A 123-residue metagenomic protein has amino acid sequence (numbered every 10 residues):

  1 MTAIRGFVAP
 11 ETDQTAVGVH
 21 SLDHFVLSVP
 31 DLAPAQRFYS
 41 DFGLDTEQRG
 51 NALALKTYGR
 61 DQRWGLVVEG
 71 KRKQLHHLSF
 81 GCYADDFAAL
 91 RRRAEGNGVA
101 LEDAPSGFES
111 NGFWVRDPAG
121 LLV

Functional and structural regions predicted by a protein language model:
M1-A33, H77-S79: N-terminal beta-strand motif that seeds the catalytic metal site of vicinal oxygen chelate
M1-Q14, E95-V123: Vicinal oxygen chelate
T2-R5, E11, L44-H76, A84 (+1 more regions): Conserved short beta-strand elements that form part of the metal-binding/catalytic scaffold of enzyme active sites
T15-G18, Q48, K71, S106: Generic structural signal for beta-strand residues in well-ordered domains
V17-R63: Core segments of cupin and vicinal oxygen chelate
S21-P30, E69-R93, N111-D117, L121: Vicinal oxygen chelate
R37, G65, A88-L90: Short acidic, gly/pro-rich beta-turn/loop elements at beta-sheet edges and active-site/ligand-binding grooves
S40-D41, L90-G96: Short amphipathic alpha-helices in soluble, non-transmembrane regions that often serve as interface/regulatory elements
